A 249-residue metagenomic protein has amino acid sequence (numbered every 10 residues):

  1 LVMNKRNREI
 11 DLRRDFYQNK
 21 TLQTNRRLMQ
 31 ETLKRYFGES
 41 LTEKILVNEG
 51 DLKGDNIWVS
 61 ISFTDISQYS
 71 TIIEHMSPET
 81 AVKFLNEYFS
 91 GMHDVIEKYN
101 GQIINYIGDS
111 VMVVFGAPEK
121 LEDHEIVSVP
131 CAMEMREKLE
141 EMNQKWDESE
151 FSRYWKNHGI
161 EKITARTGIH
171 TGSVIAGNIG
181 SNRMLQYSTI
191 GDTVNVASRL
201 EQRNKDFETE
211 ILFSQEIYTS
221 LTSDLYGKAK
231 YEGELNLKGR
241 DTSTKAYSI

Functional and structural regions predicted by a protein language model:
N4-I57, E140, K145: Regulatory cytosolic signal-relay segments
T42, Y69, M112, I217-Y218: A generic structural signal for short hydrophobic patches within well-formed alpha-helices
N48-C131, Y187: Catalytic NTP-binding/metal-coordinating core of nucleotidyl cyclase/transferase enzymes
V95, Y99-V127, E141-D192, T244-K245: Catalytic core of nucleotidyl cyclases, primarily class III adenylyl/guanylyl cyclases
V174, R203-I249: Cytosolic regulatory/linker segments at or just downstream of nucleotide-handling modules in signal-transduction
